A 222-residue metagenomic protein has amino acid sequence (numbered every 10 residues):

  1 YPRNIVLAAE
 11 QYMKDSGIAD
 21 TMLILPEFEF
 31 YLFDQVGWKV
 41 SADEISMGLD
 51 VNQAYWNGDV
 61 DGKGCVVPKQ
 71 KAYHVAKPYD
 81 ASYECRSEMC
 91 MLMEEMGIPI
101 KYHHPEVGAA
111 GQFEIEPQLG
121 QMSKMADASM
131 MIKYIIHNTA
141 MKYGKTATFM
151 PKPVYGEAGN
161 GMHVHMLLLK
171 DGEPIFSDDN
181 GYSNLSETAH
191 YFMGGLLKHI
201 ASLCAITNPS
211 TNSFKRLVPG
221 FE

Functional and structural regions predicted by a protein language model:
Y1-E222: Glycine-rich, acidic/polar active-site loops that bind/position phosphate-bearing ligands
